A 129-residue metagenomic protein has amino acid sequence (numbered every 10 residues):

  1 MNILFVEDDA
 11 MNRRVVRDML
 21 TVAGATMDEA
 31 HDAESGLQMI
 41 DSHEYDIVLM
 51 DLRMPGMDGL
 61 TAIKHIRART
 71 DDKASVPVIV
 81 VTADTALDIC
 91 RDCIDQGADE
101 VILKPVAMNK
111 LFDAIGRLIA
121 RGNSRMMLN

Functional and structural regions predicted by a protein language model:
E7: Conserved acidic carboxylate
R14-V22: Charged docking surfaces used in two-component/phosphorelay signaling
E29-Q38, G59: Helix N-cap/capping motif at the beta->alpha junctions
M54-M57: Receiver (REC) domain active-site loop signature in two-component systems and cognate sites in sensor histidine kinases
L60-K73, D92: Short amphipathic alpha-helix used as the core "switch/output" element in two-component signaling
T61, T85-E100: Alpha4 helix (beta4-alpha4-beta5 surface) of REC/receiver domains from two-component response regulators
V106-I115: C-terminal output helix
